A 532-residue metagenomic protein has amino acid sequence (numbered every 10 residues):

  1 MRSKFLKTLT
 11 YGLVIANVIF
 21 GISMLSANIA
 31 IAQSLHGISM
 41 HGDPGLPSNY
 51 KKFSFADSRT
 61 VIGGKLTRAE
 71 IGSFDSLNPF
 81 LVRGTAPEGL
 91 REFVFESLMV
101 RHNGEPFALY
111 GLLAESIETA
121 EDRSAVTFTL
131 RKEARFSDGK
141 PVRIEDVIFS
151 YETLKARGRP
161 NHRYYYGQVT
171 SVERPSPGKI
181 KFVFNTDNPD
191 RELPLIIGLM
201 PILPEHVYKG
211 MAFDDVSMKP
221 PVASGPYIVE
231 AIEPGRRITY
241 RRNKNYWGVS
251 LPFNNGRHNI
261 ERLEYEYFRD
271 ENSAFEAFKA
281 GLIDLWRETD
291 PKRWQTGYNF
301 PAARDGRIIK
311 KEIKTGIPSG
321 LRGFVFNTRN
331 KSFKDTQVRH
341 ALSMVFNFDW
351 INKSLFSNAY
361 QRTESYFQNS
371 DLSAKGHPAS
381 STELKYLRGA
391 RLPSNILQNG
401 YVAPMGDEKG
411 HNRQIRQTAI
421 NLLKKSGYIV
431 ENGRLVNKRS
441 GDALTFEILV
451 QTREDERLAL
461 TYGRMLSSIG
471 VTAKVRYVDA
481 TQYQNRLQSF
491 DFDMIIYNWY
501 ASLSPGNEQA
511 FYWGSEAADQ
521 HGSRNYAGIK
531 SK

Functional and structural regions predicted by a protein language model:
K7, T129, Y164-K209, P226-E233 (+1 more regions): Surface-exposed binding/hinge segments that line and control ligand-binding clefts or catalytic entry sites
Q33-D122, T129, E152, V222: N-terminal lobe/hinge region of extracytoplasmic solute-binding protein
G45, F95-E105, I197-R262, R269-E276 (+3 more regions): Gly/Pro-rich hinge or "lid" segments in bacterial periplasmic/extracellular proteins
A56, T60-V61, R83-L90, S116-P160 (+6 more regions): Aromatic- and charge-enriched surface segment that lines or borders ligand/interaction sites
R131, D215, G248-Y298, H340 (+3 more regions): Ligand-site clamp/hinge motif
S171-R174, E230-R241, E266-N330, Q337-A341 (+3 more regions): Extracellular/periplasmic solute-recognition and catalytic clefts
R241, K334-R464, K530: Append "and occasionally in soluble cytosolic enzymes with long acidic Gly/Pro-rich linkers
I309-K311, G316-R322, K385-D407, N412 (+4 more regions): Extracytoplasmic/peripheral linker and loop segments enriched in polar/acidic and small residues with frequent Thr/Pro
